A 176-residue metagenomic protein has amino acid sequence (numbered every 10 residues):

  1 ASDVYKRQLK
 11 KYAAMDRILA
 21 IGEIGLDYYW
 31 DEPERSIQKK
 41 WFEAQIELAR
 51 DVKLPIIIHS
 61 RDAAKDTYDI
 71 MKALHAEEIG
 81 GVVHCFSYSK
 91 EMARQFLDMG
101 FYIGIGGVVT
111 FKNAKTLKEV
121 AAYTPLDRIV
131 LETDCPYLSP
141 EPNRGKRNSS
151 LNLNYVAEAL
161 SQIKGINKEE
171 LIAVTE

Functional and structural regions predicted by a protein language model:
A1-Y5: Short, small-residue-biased leader/transition segments that mark boundaries at the very start of proteins
R7-M99, E119-V120, T124, P142-L151 (+1 more regions): Divalent metal-binding pocket/active-site signature
M99-I166: Glycine-rich, positively charged active-site loop/lid region within alpha/beta enzyme cores that binds and organizes
